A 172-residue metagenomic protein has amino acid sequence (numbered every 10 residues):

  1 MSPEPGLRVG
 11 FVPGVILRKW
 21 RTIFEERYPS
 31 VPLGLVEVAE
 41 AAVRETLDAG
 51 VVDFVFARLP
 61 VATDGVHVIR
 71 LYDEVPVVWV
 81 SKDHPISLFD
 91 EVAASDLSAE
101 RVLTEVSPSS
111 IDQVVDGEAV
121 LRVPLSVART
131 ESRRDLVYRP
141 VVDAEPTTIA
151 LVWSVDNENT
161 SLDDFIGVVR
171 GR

Functional and structural regions predicted by a protein language model:
M1-P3, S126, I149-R172: C-terminal effector-binding regulatory domain of bacterial HTH transcription factors
S2-V9, P13-E37, E45: Short alpha-helix C-terminal cap/hinge motif
K19-I23, R27, A41-P76, L136-R139: Short beta-strand-centered segments that line the small-molecule binding cleft or hinge of alpha/beta clamshell
I23-E26, V36, E40-V52, S95-D96 (+1 more regions): Short helices/loops that flank or line small-molecule/ion binding pockets
V31-A39, R101-S107: Short beta-strand-to-loop elements that line the ligand-binding cleft of bilobed periplasmic-binding protein-like
A62-I69, E74, E118-N157: Beta-alpha-beta core module
V68-V75, V80-V102, D163: Flexible hinge/capping segments at coil-to-helix
T104-V115, T160, V169-R172: Ligand-binding clefts/hinges and TM-proximal coupling segments of bilobed small-molecule sensing domains
